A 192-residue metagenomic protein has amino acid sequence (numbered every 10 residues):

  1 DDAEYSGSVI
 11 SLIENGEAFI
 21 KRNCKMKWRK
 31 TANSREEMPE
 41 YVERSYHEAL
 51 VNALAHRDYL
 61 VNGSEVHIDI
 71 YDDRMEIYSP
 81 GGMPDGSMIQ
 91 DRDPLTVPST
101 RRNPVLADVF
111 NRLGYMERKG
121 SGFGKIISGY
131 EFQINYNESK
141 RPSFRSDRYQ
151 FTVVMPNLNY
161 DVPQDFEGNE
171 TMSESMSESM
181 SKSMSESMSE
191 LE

Functional and structural regions predicted by a protein language model:
D1-E192: C-terminal regulatory or interaction extensions
